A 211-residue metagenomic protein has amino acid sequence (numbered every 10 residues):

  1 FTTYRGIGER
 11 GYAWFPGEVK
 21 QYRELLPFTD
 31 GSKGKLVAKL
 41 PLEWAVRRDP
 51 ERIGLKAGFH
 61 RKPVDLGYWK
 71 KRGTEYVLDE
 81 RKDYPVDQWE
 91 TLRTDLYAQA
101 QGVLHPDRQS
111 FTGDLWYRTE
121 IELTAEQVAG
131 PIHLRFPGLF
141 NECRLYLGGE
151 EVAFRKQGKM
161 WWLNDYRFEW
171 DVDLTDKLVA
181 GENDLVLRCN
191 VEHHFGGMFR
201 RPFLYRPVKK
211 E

Functional and structural regions predicted by a protein language model:
F1-D107, Q157-G158, N164-E211: An acidic-aromatic loop/edge-strand motif
K33, R108-S110, L123, L134 (+1 more regions): Residues embedded in well-ordered secondary-structure elements
P85, W89, G113, I121 (+2 more regions): Aromatic-lined ligand-binding clefts that engage carbohydrates, nucleic acids, or primary amines
S110-T124, F168-V172: Short beta-strands within extracellular/lumenal beta-sheet-rich domains
